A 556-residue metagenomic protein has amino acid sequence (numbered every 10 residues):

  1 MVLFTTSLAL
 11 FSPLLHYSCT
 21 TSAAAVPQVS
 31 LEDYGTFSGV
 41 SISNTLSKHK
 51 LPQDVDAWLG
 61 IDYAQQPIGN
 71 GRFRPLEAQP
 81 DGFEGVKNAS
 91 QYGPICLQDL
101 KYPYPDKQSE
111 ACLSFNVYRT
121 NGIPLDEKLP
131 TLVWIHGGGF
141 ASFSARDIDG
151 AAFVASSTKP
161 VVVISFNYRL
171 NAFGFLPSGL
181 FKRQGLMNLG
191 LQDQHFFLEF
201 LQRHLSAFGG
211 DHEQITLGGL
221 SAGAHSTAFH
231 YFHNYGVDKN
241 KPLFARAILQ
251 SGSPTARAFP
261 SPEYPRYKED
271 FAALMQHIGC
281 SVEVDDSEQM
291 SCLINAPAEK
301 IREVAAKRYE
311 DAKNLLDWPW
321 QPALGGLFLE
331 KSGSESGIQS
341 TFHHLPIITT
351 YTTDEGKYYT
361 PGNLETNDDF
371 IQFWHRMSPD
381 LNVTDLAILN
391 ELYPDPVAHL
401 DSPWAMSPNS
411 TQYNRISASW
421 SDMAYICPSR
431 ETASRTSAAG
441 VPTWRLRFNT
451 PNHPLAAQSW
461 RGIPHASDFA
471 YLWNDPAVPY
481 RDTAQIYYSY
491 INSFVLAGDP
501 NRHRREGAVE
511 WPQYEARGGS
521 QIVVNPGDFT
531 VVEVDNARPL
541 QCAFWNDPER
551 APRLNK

Functional and structural regions predicted by a protein language model:
M1-A25, I491: Fungal secretory targeting signals
A23-Q184, P361, W374, Y480-T483 (+1 more regions): Non-catalytic accessory segments of hydrolases
K101-Y102, F196, R203, Q214 (+5 more regions): Substrate-access "cap/lid" subdomains that shape and gate the entrance to catalytic or ligand-binding pockets
D126-K128, G179-L189, F196-G218, S281-V282: Gly/Ser-rich "nucleophile elbow"/oxyanion-hole loop immediately N-terminal to the catalytic nucleophile in hydrolases
E127-T131, T158-V162, D211-I215, N240-R246 (+2 more regions): Loop/turn elements at helix/coil->beta-strand transitions in domains of secreted/extracellular proteins
G137, L189-D193, S221-H225: Active-site loop->helix "elbow" adjoining a glycine-rich segment at hydrolase catalytic centers
A224-D238: Short glycine-enriched nucleophile-adjacent loop and the immediately C-terminal alpha-helix near the catalytic center
S340, A418, I426-K556: Mobile gating loops/cap/lid regions near enzyme active sites that modulate substrate access
